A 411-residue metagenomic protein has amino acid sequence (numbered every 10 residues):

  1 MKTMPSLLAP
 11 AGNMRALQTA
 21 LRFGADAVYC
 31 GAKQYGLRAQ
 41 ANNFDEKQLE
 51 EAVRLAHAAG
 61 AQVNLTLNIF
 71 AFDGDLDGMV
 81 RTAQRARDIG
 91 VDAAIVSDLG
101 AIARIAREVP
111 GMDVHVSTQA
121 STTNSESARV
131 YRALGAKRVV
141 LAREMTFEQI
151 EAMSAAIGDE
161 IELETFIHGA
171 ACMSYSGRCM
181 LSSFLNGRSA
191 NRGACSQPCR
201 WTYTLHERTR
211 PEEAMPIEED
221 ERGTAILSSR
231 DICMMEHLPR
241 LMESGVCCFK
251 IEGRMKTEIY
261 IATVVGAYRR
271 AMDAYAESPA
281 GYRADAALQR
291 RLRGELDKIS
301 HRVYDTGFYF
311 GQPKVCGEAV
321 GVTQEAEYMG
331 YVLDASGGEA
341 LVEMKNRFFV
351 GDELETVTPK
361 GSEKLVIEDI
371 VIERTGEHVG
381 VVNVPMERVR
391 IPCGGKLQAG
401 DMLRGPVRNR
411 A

Functional and structural regions predicted by a protein language model:
M1-F23, A27-Q34, A59-I69, D73-V80 (+4 more regions): Surface-exposed amphipathic alpha-helical tracts and adjacent flexible/coil segments at the periphery of soluble enzymes
N13-A16, Q34-S125: Active-site beta->alpha loop and helix N-cap motifs at the rims of alpha/beta catalytic domains
